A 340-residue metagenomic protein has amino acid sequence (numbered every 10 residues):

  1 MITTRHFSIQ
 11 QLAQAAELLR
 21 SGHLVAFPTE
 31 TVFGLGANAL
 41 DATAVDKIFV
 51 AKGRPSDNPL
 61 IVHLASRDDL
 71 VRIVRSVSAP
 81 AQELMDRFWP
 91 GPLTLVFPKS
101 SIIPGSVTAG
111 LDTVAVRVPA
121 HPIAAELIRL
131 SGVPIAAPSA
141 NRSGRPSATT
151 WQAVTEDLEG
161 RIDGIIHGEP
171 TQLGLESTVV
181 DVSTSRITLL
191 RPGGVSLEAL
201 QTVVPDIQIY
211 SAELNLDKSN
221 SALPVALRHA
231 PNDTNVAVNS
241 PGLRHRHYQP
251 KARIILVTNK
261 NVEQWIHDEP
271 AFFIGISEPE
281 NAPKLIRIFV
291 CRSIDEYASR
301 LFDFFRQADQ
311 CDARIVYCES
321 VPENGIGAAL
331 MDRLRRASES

Functional and structural regions predicted by a protein language model:
M1-S340: Active-site-adjacent structural elements in enzyme catalytic cores
